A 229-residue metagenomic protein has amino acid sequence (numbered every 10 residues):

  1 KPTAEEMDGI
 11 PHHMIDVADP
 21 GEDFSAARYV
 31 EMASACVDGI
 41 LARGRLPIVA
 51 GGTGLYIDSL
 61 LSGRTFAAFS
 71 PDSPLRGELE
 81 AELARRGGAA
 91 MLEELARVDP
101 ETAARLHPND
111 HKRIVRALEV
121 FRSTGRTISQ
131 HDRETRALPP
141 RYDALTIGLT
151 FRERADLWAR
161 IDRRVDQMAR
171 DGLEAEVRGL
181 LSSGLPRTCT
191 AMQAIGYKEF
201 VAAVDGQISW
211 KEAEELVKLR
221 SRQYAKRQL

Functional and structural regions predicted by a protein language model:
K1-L229: Phosphate/pyrophosphate-binding catalytic cores of soluble transferases and nucleic-acid-acting enzymes
